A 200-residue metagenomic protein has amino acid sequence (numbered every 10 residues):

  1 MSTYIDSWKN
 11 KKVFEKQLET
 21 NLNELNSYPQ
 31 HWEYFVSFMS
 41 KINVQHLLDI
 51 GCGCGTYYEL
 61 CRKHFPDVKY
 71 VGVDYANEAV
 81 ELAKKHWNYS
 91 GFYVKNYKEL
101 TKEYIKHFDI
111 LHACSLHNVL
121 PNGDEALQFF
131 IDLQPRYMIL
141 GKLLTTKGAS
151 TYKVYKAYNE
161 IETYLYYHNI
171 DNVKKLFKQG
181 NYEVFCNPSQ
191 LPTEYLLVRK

Functional and structural regions predicted by a protein language model:
M1-M39: Conserved class I S-adenosyl-L-methionine
C54-F65: Conserved SAM-binding loop of SAM-dependent methyltransferases across substrates and taxa, primarily the Class I
A76: Conserved SAM/SAH-binding beta-strand->alpha-helix loop
A83: Conserved SAM-binding loop
N88-E99: Conserved SAM-binding strand-loop segment of SAM-dependent methyltransferases
I110-N122: A short SAM/SAH-binding and catalytic strip from SAM-dependent methyltransferases
P135-T146: Conserved beta-strand signature within the Rossmann-like core of class I S-adenosyl-L-methionine
Y155-D171: Acceptor-substrate binding/catalytic loop of class I
